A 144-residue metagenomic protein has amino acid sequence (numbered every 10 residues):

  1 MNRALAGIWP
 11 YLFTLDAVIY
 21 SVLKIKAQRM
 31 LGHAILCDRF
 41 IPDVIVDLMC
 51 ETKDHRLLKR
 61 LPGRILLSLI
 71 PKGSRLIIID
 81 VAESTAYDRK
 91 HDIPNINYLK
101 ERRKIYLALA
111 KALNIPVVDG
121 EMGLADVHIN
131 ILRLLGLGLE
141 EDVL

Functional and structural regions predicted by a protein language model:
M1-K53, L57: ATP-dependent small-molecule kinase phosphotransfer cores that center on conserved nucleotide phosphate-binding segments
G7, G32-A34, G63, G73 (+2 more regions): Residue-identity detector for glycine
T14-L15, L76, I96, E121: Generic detection of long, well-ordered alpha-helical segments
K24, I65, D126: Short acidic active-site motifs
R29-M30, I70, K111: Anion (oxyanion) recognition and catalysis
A34, L76, I115: Hydrophobic "anchor" residues on beta-strands that sit immediately upstream of conserved functional sites
R39-A108: A glycine- and Lys/Arg-enriched "phosphate-lid" helix/loop adjacent to the NTP-binding pocket of small-molecule kinases
S84-L144: NTP-dependent small-molecule kinase module
